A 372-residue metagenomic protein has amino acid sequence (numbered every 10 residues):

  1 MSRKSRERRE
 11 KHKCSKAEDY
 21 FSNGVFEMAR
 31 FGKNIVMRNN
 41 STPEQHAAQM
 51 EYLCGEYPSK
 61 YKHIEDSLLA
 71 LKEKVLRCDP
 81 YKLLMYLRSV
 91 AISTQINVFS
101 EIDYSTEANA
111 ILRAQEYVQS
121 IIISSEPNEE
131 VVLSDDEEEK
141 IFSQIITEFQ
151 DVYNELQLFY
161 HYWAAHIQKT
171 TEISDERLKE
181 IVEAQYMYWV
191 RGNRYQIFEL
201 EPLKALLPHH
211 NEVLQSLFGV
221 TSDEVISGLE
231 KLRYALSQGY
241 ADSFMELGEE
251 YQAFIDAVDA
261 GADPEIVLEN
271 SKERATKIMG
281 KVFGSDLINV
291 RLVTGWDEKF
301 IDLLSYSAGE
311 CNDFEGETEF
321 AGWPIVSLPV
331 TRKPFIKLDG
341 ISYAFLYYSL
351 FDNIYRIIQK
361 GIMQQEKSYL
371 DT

Functional and structural regions predicted by a protein language model:
M1-D19: Short Lys/Arg-rich cationic patches that frequently serve as NLS/NoLS or arginine-rich RNA/DNA-binding motifs
K16-K231, A235: N-terminal nucleotide-handling cores and adjacent loading/scaffold lobes of large enzymes and macromolecular assemblies
Q168-L370: Interfaces and regulatory segments of ATP-dependent nucleotide/adenylate/phosphodiester-chemistry enzymes
